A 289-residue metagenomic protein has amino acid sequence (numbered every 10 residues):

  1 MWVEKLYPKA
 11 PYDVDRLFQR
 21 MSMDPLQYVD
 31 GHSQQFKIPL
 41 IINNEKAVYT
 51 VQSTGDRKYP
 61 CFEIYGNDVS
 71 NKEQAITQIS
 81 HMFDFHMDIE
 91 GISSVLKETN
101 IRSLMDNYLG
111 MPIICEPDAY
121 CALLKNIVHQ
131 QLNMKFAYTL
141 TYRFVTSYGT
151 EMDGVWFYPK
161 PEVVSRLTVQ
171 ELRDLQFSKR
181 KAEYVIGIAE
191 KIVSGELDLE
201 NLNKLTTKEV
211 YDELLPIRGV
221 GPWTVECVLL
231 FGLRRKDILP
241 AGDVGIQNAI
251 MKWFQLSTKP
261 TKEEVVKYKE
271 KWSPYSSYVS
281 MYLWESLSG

Functional and structural regions predicted by a protein language model:
M1-G289: HhH-family (HhH-GPD) DNA N-glycosylase catalytic core used in base-excision repair
